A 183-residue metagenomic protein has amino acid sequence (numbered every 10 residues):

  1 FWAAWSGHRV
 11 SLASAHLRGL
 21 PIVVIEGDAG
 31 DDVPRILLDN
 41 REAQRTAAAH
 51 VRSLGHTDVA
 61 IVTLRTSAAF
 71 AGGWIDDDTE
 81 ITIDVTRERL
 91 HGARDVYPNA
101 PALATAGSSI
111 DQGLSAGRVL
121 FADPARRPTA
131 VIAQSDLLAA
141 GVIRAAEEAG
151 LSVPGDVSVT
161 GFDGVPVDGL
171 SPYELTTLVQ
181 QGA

Functional and structural regions predicted by a protein language model:
F1-G7, G27-D28: Central regulatory/effector-binding core of bacterial HTH transcription factors
V10, H16-A183: Bacterial carbohydrate/catabolite-sensing allosteric modules
